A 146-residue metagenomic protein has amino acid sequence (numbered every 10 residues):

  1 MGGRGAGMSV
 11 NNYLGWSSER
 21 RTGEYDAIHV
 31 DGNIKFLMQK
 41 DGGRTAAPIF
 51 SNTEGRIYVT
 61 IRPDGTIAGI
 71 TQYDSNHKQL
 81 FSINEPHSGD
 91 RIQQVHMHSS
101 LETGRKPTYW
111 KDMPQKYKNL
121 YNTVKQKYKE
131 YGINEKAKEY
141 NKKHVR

Functional and structural regions predicted by a protein language model:
G2-R146: Catalytic toxin/effector domains delivered as secreted proteins or via bacterial secretion systems
